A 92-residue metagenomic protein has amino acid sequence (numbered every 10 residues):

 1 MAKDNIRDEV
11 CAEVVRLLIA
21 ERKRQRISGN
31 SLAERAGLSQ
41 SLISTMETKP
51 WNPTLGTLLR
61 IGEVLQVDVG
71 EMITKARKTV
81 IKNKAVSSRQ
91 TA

Functional and structural regions predicted by a protein language model:
M1-R24: A short, Lys/Arg-rich alpha-helix, primarily the initiator
A2, I73-A92: Short, charged recognition helix plus adjacent turn of helix-turn-helix-like nucleic-acid-binding domains
R16-R35, R60, S87-R89: Short basic helix-loop element that most often maps to the first helix and adjoining turn of HTH DNA-binding modules
A20, T45, T74: DNA-binding alpha-helical recognition surfaces that contact promoter or target DNA
N30, S41, G70: Key DNA-contact positions within bacterial/archaeal DNA-binding proteins
G37-N52: Recognition helix of helix-turn-helix/homeodomain-like DNA-binding domains that insert into the DNA major groove
G56-E71: DNA major-groove recognition helix of helix-turn-helix/homeodomain DNA-binding modules
